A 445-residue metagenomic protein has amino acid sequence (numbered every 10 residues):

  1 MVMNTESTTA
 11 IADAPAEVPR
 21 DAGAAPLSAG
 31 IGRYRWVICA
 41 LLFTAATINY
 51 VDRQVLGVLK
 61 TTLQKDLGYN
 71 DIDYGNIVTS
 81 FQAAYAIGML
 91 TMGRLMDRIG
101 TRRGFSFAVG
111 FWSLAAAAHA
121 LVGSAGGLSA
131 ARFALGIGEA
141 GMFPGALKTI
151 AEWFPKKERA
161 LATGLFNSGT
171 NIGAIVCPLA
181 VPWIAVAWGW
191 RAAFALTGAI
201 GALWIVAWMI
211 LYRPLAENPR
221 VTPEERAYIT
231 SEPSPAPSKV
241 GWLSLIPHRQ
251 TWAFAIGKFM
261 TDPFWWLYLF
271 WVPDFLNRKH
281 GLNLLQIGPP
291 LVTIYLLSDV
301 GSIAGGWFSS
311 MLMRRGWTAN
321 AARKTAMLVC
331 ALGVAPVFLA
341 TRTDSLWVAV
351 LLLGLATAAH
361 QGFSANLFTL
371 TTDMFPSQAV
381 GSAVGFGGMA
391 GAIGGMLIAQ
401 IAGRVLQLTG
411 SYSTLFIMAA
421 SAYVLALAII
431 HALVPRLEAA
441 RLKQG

Functional and structural regions predicted by a protein language model:
V37-D71, Y268-P273: Extracytoplasmic
Q54, Q82-L90, A174-I175, Y295-D299 (+2 more regions): Residue-level signature of mid-helix packing/kink "hotspots" within the transmembrane helices of 12-pass Major
L56-G57, R249-G305, H360-S364, F368 (+2 more regions): Extracytoplasmic gate region of multi-pass secondary transporters
G68, G100, L121-G127, G138 (+5 more regions): Helix-breaking motifs and short loop linkers at transmembrane-helix boundaries and internal kinks in secondary membrane
I87-G126: Conserved MFS/SLC helix-loop-helix module at the cytosolic interface between two early adjacent transmembrane helices
R103-A117, A321-F338: Structural signature of the two symmetry-related core transmembrane helices
A131-N171: Cytoplasmic helix-loop-helix junction between adjacent transmembrane helices in 12-TM secondary transporters
F166, T170-P219: Helix-loop-helix hairpin linking two adjacent transmembrane segments in secondary transporters
